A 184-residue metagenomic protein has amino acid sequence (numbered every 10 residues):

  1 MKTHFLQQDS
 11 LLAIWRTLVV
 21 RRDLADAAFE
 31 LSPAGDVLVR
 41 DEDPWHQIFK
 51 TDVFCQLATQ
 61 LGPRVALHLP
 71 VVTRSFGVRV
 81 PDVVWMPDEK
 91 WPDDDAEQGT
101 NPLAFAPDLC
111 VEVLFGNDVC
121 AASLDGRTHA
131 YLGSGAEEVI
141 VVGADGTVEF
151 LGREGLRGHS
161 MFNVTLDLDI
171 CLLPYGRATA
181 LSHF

Functional and structural regions predicted by a protein language model:
M1-F184: Gly/Pro/Ser/Thr-rich low-complexity, intrinsically disordered segments predominantly at protein N-termini
